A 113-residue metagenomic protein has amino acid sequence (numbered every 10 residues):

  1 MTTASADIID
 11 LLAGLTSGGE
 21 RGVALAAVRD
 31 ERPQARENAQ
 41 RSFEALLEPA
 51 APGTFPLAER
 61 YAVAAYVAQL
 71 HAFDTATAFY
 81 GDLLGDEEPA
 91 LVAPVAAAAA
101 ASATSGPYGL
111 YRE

Functional and structural regions predicted by a protein language model:
T2-E113: Alpha-helical ligand/cofactor-binding cores
